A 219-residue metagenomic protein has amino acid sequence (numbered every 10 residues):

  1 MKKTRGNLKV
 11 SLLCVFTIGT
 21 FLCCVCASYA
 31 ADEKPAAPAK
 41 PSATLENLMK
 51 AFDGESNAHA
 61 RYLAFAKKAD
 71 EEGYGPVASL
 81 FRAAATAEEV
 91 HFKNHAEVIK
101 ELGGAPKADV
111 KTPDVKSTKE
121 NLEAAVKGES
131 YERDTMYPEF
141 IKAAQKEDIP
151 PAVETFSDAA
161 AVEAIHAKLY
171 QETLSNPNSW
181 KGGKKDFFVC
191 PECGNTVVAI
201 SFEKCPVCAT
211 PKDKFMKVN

Functional and structural regions predicted by a protein language model:
K2-V15: Bacterial N-terminal signal peptides that target proteins for export
K9-V10, C23, A58: Intrinsically disordered, low-complexity, compositionally biased regions/tails
L13-C24: Bacterial N-terminal signal peptides
C26-A30: Sec/Tat signal peptide C-region and signal peptidase I cleavage site
A31-N219: Non-heme di-metal
